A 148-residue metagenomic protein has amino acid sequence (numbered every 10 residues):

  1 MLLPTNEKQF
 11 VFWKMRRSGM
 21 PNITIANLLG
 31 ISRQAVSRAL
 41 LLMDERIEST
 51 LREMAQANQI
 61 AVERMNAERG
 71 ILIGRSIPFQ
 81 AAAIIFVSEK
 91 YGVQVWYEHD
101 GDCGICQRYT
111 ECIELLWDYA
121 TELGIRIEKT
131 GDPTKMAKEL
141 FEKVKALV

Functional and structural regions predicted by a protein language model:
M1-L2: Short, Lys/Arg-enriched N-terminal segment that forms or immediately precedes the first helix of a structured domain
T5-M20: Short, amphipathic alpha-helical "recognition" segments used to contact nucleic acids or chromatin
P21-S32, V36: Short alpha-helical "recognition helix" segments of helix-turn-helix
V36-S37, M43: Helix-turn-helix DNA-binding helix
I47-E63: Short Lys/Arg-enriched helix C-cap and helix-to-coil transition segments that create basic nucleic-acid-contact patches
I60-G131: Helix-turn-helix/homeodomain-like alpha-helical modules used for DNA recognition and transcription-factor dimerization
I127-V148: Low-complexity intrinsically disordered segments
